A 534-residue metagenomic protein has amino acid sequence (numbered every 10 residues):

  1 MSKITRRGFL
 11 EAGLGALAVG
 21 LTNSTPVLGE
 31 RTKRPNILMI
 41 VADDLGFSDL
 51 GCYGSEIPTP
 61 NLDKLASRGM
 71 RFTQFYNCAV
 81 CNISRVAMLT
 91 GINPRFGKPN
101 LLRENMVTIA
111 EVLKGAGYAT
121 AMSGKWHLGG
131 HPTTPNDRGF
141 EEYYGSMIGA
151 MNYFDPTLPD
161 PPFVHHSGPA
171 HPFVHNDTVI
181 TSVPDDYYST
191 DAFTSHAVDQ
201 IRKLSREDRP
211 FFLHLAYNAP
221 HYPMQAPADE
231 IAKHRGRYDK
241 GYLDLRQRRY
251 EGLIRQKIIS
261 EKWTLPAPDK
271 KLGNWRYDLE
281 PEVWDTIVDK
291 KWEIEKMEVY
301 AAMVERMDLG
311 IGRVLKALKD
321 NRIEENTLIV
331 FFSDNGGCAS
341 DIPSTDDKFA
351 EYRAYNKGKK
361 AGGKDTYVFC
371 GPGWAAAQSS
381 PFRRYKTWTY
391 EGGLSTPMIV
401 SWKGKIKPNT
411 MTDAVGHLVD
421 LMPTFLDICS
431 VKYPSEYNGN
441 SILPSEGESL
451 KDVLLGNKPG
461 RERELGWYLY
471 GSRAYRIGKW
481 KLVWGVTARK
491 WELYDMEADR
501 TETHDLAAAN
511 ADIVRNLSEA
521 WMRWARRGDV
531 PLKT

Functional and structural regions predicted by a protein language model:
S2-W491, M496-T534: Formylglycine-dependent sulfatase
